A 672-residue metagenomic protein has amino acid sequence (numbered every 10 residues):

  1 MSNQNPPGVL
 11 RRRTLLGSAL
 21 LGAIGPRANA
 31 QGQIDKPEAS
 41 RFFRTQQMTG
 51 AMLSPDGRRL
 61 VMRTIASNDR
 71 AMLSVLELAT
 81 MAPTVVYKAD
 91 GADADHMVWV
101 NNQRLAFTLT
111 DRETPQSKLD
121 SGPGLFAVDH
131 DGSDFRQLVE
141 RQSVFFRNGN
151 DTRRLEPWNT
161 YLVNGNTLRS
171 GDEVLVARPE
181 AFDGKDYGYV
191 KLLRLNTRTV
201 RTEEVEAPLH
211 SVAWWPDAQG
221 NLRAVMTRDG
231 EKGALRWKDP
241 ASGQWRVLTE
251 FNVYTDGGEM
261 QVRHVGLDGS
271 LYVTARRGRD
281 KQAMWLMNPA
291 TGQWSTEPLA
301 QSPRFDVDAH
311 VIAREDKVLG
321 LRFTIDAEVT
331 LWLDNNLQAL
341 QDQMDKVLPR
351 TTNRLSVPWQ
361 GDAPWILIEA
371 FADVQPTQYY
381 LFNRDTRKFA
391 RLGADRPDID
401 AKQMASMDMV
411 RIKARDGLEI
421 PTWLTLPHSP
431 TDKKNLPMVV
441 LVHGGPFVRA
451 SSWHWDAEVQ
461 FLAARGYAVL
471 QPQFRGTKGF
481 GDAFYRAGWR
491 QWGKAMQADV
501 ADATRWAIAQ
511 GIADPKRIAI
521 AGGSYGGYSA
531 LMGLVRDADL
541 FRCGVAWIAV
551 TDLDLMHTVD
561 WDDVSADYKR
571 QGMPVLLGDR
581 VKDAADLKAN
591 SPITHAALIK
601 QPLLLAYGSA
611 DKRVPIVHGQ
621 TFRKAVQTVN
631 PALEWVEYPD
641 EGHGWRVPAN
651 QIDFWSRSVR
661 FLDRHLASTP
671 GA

Functional and structural regions predicted by a protein language model:
M1-L10, G17-I24: N-terminal secretory signal peptides
S18, A30-W365, A372-Q375, F382-D385: Beta-propeller folds
L53, M62, W99, I412 (+5 more regions): Conserved hydrophobic/aromatic "anchor" residues that stabilize well-ordered secondary structure elements
M72, K118-S121, N435, R449-H454 (+3 more regions): Short, solvent-exposed loop/turn and secondary-structure capping segments
F251-M260, R387-M407, E458: Beta-propeller and related beta-repeat scaffolds in trafficking/envelope systems
F371, L441-G445, G608: Glycine-rich His-Gly loop
A401-K516, G523: Cap/lid segment of the alpha/beta-hydrolase catalytic domain
P472-A672: Active-site-proximal cap/loop segments of hydrolase catalytic domains
